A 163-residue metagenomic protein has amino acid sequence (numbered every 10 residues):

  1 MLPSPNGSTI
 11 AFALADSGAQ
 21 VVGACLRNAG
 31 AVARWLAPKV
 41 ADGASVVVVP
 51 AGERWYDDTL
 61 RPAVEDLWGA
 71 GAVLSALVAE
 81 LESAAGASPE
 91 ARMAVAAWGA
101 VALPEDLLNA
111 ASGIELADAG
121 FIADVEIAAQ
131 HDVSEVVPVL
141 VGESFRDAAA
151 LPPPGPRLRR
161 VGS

Functional and structural regions predicted by a protein language model:
L2-L60: Internal, conserved structured core segments that host functional sites
P5, L14-Q20, R61-S163: Long, charged alpha-helical interface segments
